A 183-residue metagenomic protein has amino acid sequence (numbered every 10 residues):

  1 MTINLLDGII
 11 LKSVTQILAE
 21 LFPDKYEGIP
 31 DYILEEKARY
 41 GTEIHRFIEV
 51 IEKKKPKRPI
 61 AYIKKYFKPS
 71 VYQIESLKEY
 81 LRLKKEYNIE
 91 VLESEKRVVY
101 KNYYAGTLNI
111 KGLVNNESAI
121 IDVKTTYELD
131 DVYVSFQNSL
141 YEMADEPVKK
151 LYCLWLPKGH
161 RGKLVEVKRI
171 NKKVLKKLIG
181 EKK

Functional and structural regions predicted by a protein language model:
M1-A105: Metal-dependent nuclease catalytic cores that hydrolyze phosphodiester bonds in DNA/RNA, characterized by
K96-G180: Nucleic-acid nuclease catalytic cores
